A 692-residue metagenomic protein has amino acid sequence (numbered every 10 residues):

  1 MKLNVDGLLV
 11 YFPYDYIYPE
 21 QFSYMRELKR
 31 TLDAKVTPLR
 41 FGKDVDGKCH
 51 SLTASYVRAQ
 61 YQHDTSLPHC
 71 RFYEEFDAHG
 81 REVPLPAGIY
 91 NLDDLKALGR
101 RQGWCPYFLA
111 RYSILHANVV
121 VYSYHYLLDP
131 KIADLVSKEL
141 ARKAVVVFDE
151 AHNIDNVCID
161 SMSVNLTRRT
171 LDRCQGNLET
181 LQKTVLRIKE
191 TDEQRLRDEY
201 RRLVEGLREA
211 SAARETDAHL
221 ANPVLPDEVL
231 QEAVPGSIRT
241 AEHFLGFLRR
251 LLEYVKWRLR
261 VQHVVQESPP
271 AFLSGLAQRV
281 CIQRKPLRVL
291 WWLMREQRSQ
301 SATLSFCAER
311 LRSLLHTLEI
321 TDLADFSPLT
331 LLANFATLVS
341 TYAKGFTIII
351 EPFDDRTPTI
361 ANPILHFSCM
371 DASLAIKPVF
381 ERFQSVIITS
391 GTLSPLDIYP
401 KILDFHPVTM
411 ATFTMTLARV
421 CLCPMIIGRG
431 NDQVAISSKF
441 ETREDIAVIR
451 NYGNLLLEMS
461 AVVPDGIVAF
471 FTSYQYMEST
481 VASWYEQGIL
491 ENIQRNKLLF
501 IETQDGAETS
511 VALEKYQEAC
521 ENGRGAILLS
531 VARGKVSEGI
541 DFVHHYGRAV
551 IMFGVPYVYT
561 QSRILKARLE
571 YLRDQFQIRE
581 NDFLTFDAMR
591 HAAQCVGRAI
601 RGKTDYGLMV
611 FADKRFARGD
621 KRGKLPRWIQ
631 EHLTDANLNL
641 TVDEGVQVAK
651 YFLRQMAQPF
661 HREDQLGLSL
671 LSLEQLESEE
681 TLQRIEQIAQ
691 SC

Functional and structural regions predicted by a protein language model:
M1-G7, D15, V36-V120, H125-L128 (+5 more regions): A substrate-engagement module of RecA-like helicase motors
D15-L32: N-terminal pre-P-loop "Q-motif" helix
K43, I387-G391, D465-Y476, F611: Conserved RecA-like ASCE P-loop NTPase motor core of nucleic-acid helicases/translocases
L85, I89-A117, L128-K138, Q278-V434 (+3 more regions): A contiguous, basic/glycine-rich beta-loop/short-helix subdomain that forms a polymer-engagement track
L140-D172: SF2 helicase catalytic motif II
P378, A435-T472: Conserved interdomain hinge at the start of the Helicase C-terminal
G428-A447, F500-G619: Conserved RecA-like P-loop NTPase helicase motor core
Y474-T503: Conserved helicase motor "Helicase C" RecA-like lobe of SF1/SF2 P-loop NTPases
